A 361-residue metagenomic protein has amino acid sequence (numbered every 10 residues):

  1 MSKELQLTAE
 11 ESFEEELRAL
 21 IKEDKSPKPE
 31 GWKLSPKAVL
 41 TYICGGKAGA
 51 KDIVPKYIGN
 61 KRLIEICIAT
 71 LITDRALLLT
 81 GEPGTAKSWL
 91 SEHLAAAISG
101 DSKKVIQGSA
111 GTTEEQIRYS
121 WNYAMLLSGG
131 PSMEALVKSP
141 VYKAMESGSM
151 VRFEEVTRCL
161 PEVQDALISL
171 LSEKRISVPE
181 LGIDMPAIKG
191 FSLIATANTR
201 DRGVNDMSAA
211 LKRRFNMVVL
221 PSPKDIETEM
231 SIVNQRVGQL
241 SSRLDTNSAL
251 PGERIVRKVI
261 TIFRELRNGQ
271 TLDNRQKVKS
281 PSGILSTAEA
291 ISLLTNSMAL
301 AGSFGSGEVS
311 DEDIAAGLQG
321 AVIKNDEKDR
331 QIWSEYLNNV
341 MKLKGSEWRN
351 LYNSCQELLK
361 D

Functional and structural regions predicted by a protein language model:
S2-D245: AAA+ P-loop NTPase catalytic core and its hallmark functional loops
Q6-E10, S248, G252-I255, V259 (+2 more regions): Intrinsic-disorder-associated interaction segments
K61, E65, S139, D165 (+5 more regions): Non-catalytic, well-ordered alpha-helical scaffold segments
D74, D101, S128, V218 (+4 more regions): Amphipathic alpha-helical interaction segments
L170, I262, A316-G317: Short acidic/histidine-centered micro-motifs embedded in hydrophobic/aromatic stretches that mark compact functional
R214, I232, N296-L300, G317: A general alpha-helix detector
V237-V309: Conserved AAA+ ATPase small/helical "lid" subdomain
G302-D361: C-terminal engagement/docking regions of AAA+ P-loop ATPases
